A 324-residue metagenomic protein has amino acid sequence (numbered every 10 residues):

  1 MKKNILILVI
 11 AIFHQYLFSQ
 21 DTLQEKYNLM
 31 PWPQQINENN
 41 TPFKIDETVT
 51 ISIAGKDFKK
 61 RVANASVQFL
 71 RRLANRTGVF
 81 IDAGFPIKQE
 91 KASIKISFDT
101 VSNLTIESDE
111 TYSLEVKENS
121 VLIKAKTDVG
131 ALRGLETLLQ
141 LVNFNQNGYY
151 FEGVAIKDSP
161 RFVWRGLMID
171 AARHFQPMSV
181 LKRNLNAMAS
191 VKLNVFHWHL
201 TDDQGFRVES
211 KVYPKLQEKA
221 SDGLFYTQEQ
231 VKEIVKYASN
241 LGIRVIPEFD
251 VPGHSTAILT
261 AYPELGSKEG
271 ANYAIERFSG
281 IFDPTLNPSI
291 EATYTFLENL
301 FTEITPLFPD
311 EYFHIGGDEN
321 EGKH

Functional and structural regions predicted by a protein language model:
M1-E25: Bacterial Sec-dependent N-terminal signal peptides
N4-I5, S97, L167: Small/flexible residues
N4-I7, K59, V231: Generic alpha-helix initiation/capping and coil-helix boundary signal
L8-Y16, T48, N119, A172: Compositionally biased, intrinsically disordered low-complexity segments
S19-P160: Acidic, contiguous N-terminal accessory segments
L104-H314, E321: Feature activates predominantly on carbohydrate-active enzymes
H324: C-terminal active-site-proximal or functional interface alpha/beta core segments in diverse enzymes
